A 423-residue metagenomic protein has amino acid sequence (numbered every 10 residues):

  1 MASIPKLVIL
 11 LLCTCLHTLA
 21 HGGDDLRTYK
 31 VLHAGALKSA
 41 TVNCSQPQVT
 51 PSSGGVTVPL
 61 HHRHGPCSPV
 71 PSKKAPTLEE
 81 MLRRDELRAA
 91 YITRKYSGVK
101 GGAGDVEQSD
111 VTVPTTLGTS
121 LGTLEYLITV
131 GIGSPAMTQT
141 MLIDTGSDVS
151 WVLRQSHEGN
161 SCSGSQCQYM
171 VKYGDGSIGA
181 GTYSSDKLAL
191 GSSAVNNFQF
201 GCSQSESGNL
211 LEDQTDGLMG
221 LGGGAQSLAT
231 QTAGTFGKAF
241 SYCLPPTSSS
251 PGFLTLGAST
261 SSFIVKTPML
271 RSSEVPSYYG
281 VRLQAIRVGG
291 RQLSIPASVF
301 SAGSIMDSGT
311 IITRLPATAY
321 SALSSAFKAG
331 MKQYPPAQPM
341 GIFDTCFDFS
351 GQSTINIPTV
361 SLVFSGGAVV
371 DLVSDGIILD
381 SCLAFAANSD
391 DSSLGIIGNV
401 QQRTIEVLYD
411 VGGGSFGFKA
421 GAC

Functional and structural regions predicted by a protein language model:
A2-S68, P135, I143, C202-E206 (+9 more regions): Aspartic protease catalytic domain
S68-L82, L87-T93, S97-G98, G104-F198 (+2 more regions): Signature of the N-terminal lobe/flap region of pepsin-like aspartyl proteases
S120-M137, G234, L283-A302, F385-D390: A short acidic-Thr-Gly-centered motif at the start of a beta-strand
T129-I132, S185-S193, S241-C243, V288 (+2 more regions): Short conserved beta-strand and strand-loop elements enriched in small hydrophobics with frequent Asp/Gly
S156-S165, K238, I264-S272, S321-G341: Cytochrome P450 catalytic domain signature, combining two hallmark sequence patches
G220-G222: C-terminal reverse transcriptase regions that engage the nucleic-acid substrate
F236-G257: Extended, H/D-rich, highly charged conserved domains that either
P251-S301: Flexible, small-/acidic-enriched active-site or ligand-binding loops
